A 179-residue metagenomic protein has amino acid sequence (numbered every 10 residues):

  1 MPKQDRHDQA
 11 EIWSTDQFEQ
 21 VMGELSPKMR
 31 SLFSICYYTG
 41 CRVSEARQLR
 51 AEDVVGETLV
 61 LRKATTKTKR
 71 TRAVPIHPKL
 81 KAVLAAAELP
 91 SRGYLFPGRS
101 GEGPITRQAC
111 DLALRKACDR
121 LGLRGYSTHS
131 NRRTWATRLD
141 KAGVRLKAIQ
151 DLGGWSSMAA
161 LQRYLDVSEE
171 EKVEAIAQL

Functional and structural regions predicted by a protein language model:
M1-T15, P75, D166-L179: DNA/chromatin major-groove-contacting recognition/catalytic segments
P2, E11-V43: Basic, Lys/Arg- and aromatic-enriched nucleic-acid-binding interface segment
T15-Q17, T39, Q48-A82: Conserved tyrosine-mediated DNA breakage-rejoining catalytic core shared by Y-recombinases
E45-A46, Y126, A136, G143-W155: Active-site-proximal segment of tyrosine recombinases
Q48-V54, Q150-S156, L165: A short, basic/aromatic helix-end/turn motif that makes direct DNA contacts
T65-T68, G153-Q178: Catalytic-site neighborhood detector that most strongly recognizes the C-terminal catalytic loop/helix of tyrosine
T66-A85, G93-K116: C-terminal catalytic core of Y-nucleophile DNA break-rejoin enzymes
